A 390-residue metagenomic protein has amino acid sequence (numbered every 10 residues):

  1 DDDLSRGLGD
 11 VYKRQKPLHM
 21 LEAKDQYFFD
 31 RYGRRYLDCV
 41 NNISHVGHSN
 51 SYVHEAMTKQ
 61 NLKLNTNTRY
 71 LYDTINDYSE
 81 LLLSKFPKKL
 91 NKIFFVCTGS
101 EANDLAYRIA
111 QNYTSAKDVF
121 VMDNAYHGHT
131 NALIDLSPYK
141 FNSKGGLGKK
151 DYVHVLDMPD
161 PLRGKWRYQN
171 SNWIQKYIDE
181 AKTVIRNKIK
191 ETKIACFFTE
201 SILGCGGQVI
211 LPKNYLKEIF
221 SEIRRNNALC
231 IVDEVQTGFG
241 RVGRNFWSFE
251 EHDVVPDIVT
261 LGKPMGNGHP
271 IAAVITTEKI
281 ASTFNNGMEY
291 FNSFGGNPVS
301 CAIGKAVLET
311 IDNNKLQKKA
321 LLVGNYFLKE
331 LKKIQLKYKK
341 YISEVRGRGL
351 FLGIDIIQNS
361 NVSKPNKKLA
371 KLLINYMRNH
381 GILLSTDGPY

Functional and structural regions predicted by a protein language model:
D1-Y12: Single conserved hydrophobic/aromatic residue that forms the stacking wall/gate of nucleotide- or nucleobase-binding
R35-A116: Glycine-rich loop-to-alpha-helix module at the N-terminal edge of alpha/beta enzyme cores
K59-L62, D160-Y168, V299-K319, E330-Q335 (+1 more regions): Amphipathic alpha-helix from the class-I
Y72-N76, N267-P270, V274, M288-I311 (+1 more regions): PLP-dependent aminotransferase class I/II
E80-C196: PLP-dependent aspartate aminotransferase-fold enzymes
N131, E251-T283, G296-I303: Active-site PLP attachment segment
F198-K213, N227-E251: Conserved PLP phosphate-binding loop immediately N-terminal to the Schiff-base lysine helix in PLP-dependent enzymes
G324-K329, Y338-Y376: Conserved PLP-binding catalytic core of the aspartate aminotransferase-like
